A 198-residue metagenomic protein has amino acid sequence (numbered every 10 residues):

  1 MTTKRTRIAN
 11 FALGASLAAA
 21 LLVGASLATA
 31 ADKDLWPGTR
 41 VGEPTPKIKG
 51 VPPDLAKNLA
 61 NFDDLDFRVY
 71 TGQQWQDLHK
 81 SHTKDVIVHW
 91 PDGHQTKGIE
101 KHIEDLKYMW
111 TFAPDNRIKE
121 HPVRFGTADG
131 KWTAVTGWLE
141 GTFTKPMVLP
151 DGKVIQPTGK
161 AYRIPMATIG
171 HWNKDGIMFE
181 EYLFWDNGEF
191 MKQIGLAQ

Functional and structural regions predicted by a protein language model:
T2-A15: Bacterial N-terminal signal peptides that target proteins for export
A12-G24: Bacterial N-terminal signal peptides
T29-Q198: C-terminal and inter-domain tail/linker signature
